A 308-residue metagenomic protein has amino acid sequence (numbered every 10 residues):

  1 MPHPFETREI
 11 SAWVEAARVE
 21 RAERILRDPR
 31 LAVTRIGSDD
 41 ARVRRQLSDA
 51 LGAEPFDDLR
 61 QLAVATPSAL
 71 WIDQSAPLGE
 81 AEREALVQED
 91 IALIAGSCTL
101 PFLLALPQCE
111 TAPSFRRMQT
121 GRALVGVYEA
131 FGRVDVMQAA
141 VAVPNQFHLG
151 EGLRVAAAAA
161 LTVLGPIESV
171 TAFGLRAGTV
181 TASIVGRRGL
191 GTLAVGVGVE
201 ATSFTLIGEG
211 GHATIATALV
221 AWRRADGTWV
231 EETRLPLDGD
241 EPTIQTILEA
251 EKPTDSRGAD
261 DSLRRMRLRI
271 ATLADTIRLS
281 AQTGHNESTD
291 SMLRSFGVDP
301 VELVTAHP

Functional and structural regions predicted by a protein language model:
M1-F5, R45-A50, P67-I72, E84 (+1 more regions): C-terminal helix-rich "cap/oligomerization" subdomain common to oxidoreductases
M1-G52: N-terminal Rossmann-like dinucleotide-binding module
A12-V19, G37-A41, W71-P77, A95-T99 (+3 more regions): Structural motif
A17, D39-R42, L235-T246, L268: Active-site loop of classical SDR/Rossmann-like NAD(P)-dependent oxidoreductases, centered on the catalytic Tyr-X3-Lys
R21, D39-D40, Q46-L106: Beta-loop-alpha module in the N-terminal Rossmann-like domain of NAD(P)-dependent dehydrogenases, especially those
E82-Q146: A contiguous active-site-proximal alpha/beta segment in oxidoreductase catalytic domains
M137-A201, T205: Rossmann-like dinucleotide-binding domain that binds NAD(P)(H)
L190-L248, G258-D261: NAD(P)-dinucleotide binding in Rossmann-like oxidoreductases
